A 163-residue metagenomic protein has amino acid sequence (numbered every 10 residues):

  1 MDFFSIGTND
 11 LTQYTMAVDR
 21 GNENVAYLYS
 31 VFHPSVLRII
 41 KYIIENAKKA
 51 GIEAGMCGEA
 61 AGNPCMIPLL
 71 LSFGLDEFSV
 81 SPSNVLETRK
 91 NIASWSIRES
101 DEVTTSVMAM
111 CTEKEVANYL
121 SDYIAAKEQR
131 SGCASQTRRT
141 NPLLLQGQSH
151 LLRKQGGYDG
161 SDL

Functional and structural regions predicted by a protein language model:
M1-C133: Non-catalytic helical/linker scaffolds that mediate oligomerization, partner binding, and domain coupling around large
A134-R139, H150, G157, D162: N-terminal polybasic/positive-inside topogenic patches
Q146-G147, R153: Generic detector of N-terminal low-structure segments
